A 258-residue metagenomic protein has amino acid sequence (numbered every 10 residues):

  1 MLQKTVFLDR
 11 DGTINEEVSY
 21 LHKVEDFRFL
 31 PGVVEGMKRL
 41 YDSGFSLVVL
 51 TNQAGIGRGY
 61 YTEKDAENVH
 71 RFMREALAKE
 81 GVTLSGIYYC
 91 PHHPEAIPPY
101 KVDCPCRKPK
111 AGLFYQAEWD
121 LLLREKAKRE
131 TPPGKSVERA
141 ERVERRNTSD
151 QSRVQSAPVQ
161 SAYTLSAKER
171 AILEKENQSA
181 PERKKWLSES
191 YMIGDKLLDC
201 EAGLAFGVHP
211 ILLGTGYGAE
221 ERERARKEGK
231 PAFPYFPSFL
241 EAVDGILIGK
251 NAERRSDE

Functional and structural regions predicted by a protein language model:
M1-V48: Active-site neighborhood of HAD-like aspartate-dependent phosphohydrolases
V33, M37-H70, T83-A96, G203: Substrate-recognition element of Asp-dependent hydrolases with the DxDx(T/V) motif
G57, E63-D65, A76-L84, Y88-R107 (+3 more regions): Active-site phosphate-binding/coordination module
H70-Y89, R224-L247: Structural recognition of alpha->loop->beta junctions
P99, C106-K128, P133, Y163-G203: Conserved Lys-Pro-Asp/Glu-containing loop-to-beta segment of HAD-superfamily phosphomonoesterases, centered on
R124, R129, R139-R146, R153 (+3 more regions): Basic polycationic patches enriched in arginine
R142-R145, Q151, Q155-Q160, L165 (+2 more regions): Intrinsically disordered, low-complexity repeat/linker tracts enriched for polar/charged residues
M192-P234: Acidic, Mg2+-coordinating phosphoryl-transfer loop and its flanking beta/alpha structural elements, shared across
